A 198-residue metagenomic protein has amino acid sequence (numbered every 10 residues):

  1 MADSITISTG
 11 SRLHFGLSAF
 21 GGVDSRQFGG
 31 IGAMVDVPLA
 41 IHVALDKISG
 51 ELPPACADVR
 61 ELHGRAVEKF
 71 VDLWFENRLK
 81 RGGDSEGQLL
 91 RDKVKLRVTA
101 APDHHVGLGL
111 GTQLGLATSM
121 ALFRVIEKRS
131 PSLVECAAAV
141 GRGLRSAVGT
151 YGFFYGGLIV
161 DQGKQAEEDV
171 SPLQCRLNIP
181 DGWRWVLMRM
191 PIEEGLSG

Functional and structural regions predicted by a protein language model:
M1-V106, L110, M120-S132, L144 (+1 more regions): ATP-binding N-lobe of GHMP and related small-molecule kinases
A2-S8, G16, G22-F28, P131-G198: ATP-dependent small-molecule kinase catalytic core of the GHMP/sugar-kinase superfamily and closely related
